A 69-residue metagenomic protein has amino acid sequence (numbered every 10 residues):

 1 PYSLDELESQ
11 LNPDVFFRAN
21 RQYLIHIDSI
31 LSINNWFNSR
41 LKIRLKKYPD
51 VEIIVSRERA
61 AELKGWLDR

Functional and structural regions predicted by a protein language model:
P1-R69: Basic, polyanion-interacting recognition surfaces, primarily in bacterial LytTR/OmpR-type DNA-binding effector domains
